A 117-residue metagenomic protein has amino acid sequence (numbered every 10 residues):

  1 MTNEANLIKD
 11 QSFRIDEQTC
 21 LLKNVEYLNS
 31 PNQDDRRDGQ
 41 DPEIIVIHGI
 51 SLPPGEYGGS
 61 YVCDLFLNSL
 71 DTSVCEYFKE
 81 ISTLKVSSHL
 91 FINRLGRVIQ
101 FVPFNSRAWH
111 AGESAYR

Functional and structural regions predicted by a protein language model:
M1-T2: Polar/acidic, low-complexity leader/linker segments enriched in S/T/G and N/D
L7-R36, S51-R117: Active-site-adjacent loop/helix surface patches within enzyme catalytic domains that shape the substrate-binding cleft
D38-D41: Flexible, charged surface loops at secondary-structure boundaries
E43-H48: Short beta-strand element of the alpha/beta-hydrolase
